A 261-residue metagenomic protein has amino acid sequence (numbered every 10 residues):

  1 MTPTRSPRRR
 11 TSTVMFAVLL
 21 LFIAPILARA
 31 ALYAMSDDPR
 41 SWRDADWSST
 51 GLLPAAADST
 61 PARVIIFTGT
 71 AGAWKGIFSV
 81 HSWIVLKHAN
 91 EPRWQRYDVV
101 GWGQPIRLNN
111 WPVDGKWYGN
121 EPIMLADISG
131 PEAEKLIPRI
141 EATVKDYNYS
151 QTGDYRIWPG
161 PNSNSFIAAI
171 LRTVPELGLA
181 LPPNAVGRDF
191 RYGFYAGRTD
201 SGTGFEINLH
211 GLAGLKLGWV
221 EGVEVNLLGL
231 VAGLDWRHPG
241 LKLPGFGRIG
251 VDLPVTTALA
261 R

Functional and structural regions predicted by a protein language model:
T2-D46, N148-R261: Activation targets extended, charge/polar-rich intrinsically disordered C-terminal tails
M35-P131, G153-I157, V231, W236-I249: Glycine-rich catalytic cores of cysteine/serine-nucleophile enzymes that process amide/ester linkages in cell-envelope
W94, L108, V144, G178 (+1 more regions): Ubiquitin-like/PB1-type beta-grasp interaction modules and other compact soluble beta-rich domains
W111-E176: Mid-length scaffold segments of soluble, non-membrane domains
